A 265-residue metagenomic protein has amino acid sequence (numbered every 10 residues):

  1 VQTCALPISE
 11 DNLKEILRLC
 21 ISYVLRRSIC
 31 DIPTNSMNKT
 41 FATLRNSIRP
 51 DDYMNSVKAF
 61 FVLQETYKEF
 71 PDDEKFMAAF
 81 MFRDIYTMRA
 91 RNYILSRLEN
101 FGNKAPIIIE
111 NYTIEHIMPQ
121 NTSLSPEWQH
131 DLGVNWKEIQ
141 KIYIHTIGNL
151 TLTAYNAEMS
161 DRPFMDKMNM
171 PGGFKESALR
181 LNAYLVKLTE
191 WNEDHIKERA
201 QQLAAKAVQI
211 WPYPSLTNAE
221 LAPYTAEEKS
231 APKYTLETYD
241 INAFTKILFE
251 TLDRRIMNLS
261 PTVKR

Functional and structural regions predicted by a protein language model:
V1-K229: Flexible coil/loop and intrinsically disordered segments
T225-R265: Charge-dense, helix-prone N-terminal extensions
